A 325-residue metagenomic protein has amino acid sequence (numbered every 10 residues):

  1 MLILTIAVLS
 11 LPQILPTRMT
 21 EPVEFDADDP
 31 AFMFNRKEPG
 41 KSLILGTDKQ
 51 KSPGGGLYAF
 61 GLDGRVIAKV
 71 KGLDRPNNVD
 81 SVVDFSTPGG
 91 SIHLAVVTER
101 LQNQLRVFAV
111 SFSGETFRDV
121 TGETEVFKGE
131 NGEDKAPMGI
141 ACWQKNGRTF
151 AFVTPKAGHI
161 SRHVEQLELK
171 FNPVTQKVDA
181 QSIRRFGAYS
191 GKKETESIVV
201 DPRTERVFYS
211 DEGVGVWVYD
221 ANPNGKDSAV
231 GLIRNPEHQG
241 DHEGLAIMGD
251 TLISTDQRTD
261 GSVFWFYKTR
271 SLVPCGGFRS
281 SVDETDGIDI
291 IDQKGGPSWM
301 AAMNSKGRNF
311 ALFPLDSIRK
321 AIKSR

Functional and structural regions predicted by a protein language model:
R18-G55, N77: Beta-strand-rich domains and repeat architectures in extracellular enzymes and scaffolds, especially beta-propellers
T20-E24, K69-L73, F127-E133, F186-K192 (+2 more regions): Surface loop/turn motifs at the tips and blade-to-blade linkers of beta-strand repeat domains
N35-K37, D84-T87, V107-R118, Q166-V178 (+3 more regions): Short loop/turn segments immediately following beta-strands, especially the blade-tip and inter-blade linker loops
L62-N103: Blade-loop segments of beta-propeller domains
N103-T149, T154-P155: Asp-box/WD-like beta-propeller blade repeats and closely related beta-sheet repeat scaffolds
V230-E243, S271-K294: Conserved blade-ending motifs and adjacent loop-strand segments that build the rim/top face of beta-propeller domains
N235-C275: Loop/turn-rich, solvent-exposed surfaces of beta-rich toroidal or solenoidal domains
